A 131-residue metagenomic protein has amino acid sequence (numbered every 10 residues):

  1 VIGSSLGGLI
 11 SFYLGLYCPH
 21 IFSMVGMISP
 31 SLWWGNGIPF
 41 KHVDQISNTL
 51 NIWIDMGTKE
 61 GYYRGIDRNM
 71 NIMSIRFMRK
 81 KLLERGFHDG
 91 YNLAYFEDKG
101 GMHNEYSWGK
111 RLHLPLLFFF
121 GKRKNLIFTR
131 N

Functional and structural regions predicted by a protein language model:
V1-N131: Non-catalytic cap/lid and distal C-terminal segments of serine-dependent acyl enzymes
